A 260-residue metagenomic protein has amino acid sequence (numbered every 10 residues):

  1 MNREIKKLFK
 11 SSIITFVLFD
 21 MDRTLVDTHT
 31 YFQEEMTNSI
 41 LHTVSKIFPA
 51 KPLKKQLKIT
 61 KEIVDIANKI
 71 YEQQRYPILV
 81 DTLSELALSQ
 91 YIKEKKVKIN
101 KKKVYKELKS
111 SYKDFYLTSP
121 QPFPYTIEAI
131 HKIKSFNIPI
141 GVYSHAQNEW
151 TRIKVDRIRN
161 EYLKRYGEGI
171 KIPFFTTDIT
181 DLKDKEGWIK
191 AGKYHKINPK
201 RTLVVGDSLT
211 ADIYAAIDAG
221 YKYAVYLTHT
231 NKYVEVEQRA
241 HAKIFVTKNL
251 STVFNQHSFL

Functional and structural regions predicted by a protein language model:
M1-V17, I127-K134, I138-L260: Asp-based, Mg2+/Mn2+-dependent phosphohydrolase catalytic module
N2-I63: Active-site neighborhood of HAD-like aspartate-dependent phosphohydrolases
Q33-S45, V80-S89, Y105, N148 (+1 more regions): An amphipathic alpha-helix signature
E35, S39, Y125, G187: Charged catalytic carboxylate motif
F48-Q56, K93-I99, E161-E168: Short helix-coil transition/hinge motifs at the ends and kinks of transmembrane helices, capturing the brief
E62-S111, K132: A metal-dependent, Asp-based hydrolase signature
S110-P120: Surface-exposed cleft-lining segments at the edges of enzyme active sites
Q121-P122, H145: Catalytic beta/alpha-barrel core
